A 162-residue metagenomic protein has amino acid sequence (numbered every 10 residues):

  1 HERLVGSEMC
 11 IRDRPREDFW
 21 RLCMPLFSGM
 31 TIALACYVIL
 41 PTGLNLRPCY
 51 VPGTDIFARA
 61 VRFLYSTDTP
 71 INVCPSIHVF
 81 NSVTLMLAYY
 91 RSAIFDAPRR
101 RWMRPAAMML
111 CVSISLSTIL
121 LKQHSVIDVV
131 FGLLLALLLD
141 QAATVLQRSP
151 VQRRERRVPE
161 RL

Functional and structural regions predicted by a protein language model:
H1-G6, C10-I11: Single conserved hydrophobic/aromatic residue that forms the stacking wall/gate of nucleotide- or nucleobase-binding
S7-E8, T84-A88, M109-S117: Hydrophobic, membrane-inserted alpha-helices
P15-P98, P150-L162: Membrane-interface loops
W20, M103-R104, S125-V129: Short, aromatic-rich membrane-interface segments at the entry and exit of alpha-helical transmembrane domains
M30-I39, M109-I119: Aromatic-anchored segments of alpha-helical transmembrane domains
P48-V51, T69-C74, S113-L139: Interfacial helix-loop-helix junctions of multi-pass membrane proteins
M86-R91, A136-T144: Hydrophobic transmembrane alpha-helices
P98-V112: Short hydrophobic alpha-helices at membrane interfaces in multi-pass membrane enzymes
